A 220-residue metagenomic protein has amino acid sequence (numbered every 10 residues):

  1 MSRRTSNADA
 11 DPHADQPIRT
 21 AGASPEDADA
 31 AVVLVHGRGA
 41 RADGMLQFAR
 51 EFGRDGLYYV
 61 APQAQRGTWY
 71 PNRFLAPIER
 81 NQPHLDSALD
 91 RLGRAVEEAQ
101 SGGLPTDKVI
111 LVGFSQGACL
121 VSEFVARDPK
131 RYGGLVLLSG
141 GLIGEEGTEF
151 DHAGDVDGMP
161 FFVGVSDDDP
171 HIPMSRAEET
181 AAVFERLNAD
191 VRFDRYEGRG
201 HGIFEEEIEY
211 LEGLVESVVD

Functional and structural regions predicted by a protein language model:
S2-D107: Serine-hydrolase catalytic machinery in alpha/beta-hydrolase-like enzymes
M45-F48, E149, P173-V183: Short alpha-helix in the alpha/beta-hydrolase fold that links the catalytic acid
P71-I78, G140-F161: Flexible "cap/lid" loop of the alpha/beta hydrolase fold
V112-G117, V121: Gly/Ala-rich beta-loop-alpha elbow adjacent to hydrolase catalytic centers
L120-F124, E146: Hydrolases whose catalytic domains are alpha/beta-hydrolase-1, hotdog thioesterase, or metallo-beta-lactamase-like
K130-I143: A conserved short beta-strand
F162-V165, D169: Short beta-strand/loop motif that positions the catalytic acidic residue of the alpha/beta-hydrolase fold
S175-D220: C-terminal catalytic histidine-bearing segment of alpha/beta-hydrolase fold enzymes
